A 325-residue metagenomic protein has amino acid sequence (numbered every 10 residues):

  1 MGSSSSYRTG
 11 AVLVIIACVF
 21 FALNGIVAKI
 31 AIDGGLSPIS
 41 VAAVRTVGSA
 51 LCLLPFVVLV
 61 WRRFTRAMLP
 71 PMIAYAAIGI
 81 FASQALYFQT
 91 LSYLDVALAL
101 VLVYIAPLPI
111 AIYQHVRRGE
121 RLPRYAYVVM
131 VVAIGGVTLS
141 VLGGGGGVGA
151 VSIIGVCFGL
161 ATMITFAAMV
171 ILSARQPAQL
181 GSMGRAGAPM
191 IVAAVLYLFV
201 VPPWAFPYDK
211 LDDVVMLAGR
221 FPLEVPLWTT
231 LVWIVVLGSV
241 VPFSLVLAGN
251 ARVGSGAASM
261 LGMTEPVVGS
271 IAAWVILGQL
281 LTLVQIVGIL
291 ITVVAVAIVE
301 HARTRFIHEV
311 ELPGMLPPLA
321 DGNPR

Functional and structural regions predicted by a protein language model:
M1-S3, V12, T46, L227-T229 (+2 more regions): C-terminal-most transmembrane helix of multi-pass membrane proteins
M1-V44, V148-R175, M183, F199 (+1 more regions): Glycine-/small-residue-enriched transmembrane alpha-helix faces in small-molecule transporters and effluxers
R8-V12, I39-P55, A74, A126-G135 (+2 more regions): Hydrophobic alpha-helical transmembrane segments of multi-pass integral membrane proteins, especially transporters
F20-G25, L54-V103, L139, V235-V253: Specific transmembrane alpha-helical segments of multi-pass solute transporters/efflux pumps, especially DMT/EamA
A22-L23, V47-L51, L108, I134 (+4 more regions): Small-residue-rich packing faces within the transmembrane alpha-helices of Major Facilitator Superfamily
S40-L51, Y87-M130, T162, S255-W274: Specific alpha-helical transmembrane segments that line the substrate/conduction pathway and gating interfaces
V44, Q84, A99-I105, L172-V195 (+1 more regions): Helix-helix packing/entry segments at the starts of transmembrane helices
L53, L122-G144, V284-R303: Hydrophobic transmembrane alpha-helices of multi-pass small-molecule transport proteins
